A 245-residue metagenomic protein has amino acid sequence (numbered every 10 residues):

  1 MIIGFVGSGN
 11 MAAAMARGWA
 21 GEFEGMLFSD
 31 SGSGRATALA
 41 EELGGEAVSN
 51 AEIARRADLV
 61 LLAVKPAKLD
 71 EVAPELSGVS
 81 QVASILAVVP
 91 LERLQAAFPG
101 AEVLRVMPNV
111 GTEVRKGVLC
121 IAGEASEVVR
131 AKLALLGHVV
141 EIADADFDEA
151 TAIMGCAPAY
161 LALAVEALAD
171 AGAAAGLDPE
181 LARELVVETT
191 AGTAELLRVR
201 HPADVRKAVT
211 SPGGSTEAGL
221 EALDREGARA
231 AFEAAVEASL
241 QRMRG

Functional and structural regions predicted by a protein language model:
M1-G4: Extreme N-terminal starter segment of soluble prokaryotic enzymes
S8-G9: Glycine-rich Rossmann-fold phosphate-binding loop(s) that bind the pyrophosphate of adenine dinucleotide cofactors
A12-W19, L27, S33-G34, A38-L119: Rossmann-like NAD(P)(H) cofactor-binding subdomain of soluble oxidoreductases
E22-M26, G137: A generic structural motif
M26, A36, L69, D178-L185 (+2 more regions): Small-residue helix-packing motif on alpha-helices
E42, R93-E102, V118-A150, Y160-V199 (+1 more regions): Internal alpha-helical scaffold of NAD(P)-dependent oxidoreductase catalytic cores
F147-A152, A203-K207: Short pre-catalytic strand/loop immediately N-terminal to key active-site residues, enriched for Gly-Thr
E184-G245: NAD(P)-dependent Rossmann-like dehydrogenase/reductase catalytic/cofactor-binding core
